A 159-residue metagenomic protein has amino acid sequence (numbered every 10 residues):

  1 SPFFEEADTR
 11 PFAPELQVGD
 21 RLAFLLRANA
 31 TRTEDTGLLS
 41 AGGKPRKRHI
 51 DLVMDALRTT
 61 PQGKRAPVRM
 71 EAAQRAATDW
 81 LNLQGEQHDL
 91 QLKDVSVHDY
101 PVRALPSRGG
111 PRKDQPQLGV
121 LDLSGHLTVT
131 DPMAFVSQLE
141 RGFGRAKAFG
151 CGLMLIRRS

Functional and structural regions predicted by a protein language model:
S1-S159: RNA-interacting cores
